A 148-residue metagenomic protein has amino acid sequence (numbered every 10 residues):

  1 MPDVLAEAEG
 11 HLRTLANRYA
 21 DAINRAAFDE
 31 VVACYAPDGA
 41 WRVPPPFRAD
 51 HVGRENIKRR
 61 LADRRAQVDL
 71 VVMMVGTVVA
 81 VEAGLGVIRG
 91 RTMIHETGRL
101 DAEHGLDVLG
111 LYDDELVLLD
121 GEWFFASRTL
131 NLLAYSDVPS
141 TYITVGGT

Functional and structural regions predicted by a protein language model:
M1-P37: Short, low-complexity N-terminal intrinsically disordered segments enriched in polar/charged residues
P2, T14, A40-P44, D63 (+1 more regions): A near-ubiquitous, low-amplitude feature marking generic local secondary-structure context
D3-A6, R65-T148: A beta-strand edge to alpha-helix "cap/lid" segment located at domain peripheries
E7, H11, A49-V52, H104: A structural signal for alpha-helical segments
H11-L12, I23, L61, L70 (+1 more regions): Hydrophobic alpha-helical segments, principally membrane-spanning helices and signal/leader peptides
F28-I94: A solvent-exposed, acidic/Ser-Thr-rich amphipathic alpha-helical stretch
